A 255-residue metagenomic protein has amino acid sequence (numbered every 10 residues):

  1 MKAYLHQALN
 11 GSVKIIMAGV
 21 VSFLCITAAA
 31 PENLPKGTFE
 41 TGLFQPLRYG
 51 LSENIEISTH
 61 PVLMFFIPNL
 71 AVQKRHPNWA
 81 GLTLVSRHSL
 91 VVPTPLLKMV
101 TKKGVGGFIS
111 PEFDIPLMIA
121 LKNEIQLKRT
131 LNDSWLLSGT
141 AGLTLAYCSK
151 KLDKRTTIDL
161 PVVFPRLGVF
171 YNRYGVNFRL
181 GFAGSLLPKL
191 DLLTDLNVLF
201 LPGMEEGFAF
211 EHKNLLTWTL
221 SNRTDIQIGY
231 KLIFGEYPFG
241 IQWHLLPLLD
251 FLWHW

Functional and structural regions predicted by a protein language model:
M1-E32: Cleavable N-terminal export/targeting peptides
H6-L9, L90, N214: Compositionally biased, intrinsically disordered low-complexity segments enriched in polar/proline residues
A18-V21, T41-Q45, A183-L186, N222: Short hydrophobic/aromatic-rich motifs at helix boundaries and adjacent loops
L24-E40, H244, D250-L252: Outer-membrane beta-barrel biogenesis signature
P35-L47, L51-F65, L70-H76, L84-V91 (+4 more regions): Transmembrane beta-strand segments that form the barrel wall of outer-membrane beta-barrel proteins
N54-E56, L70-K74, M99-T101, L152-K154 (+2 more regions): Surface-exposed beta-strand edges and their flanking turn/coil or helix-capping segments
V62-F65, N69-K151, L186: Gram-negative (and chloroplast) outer-membrane scaffold detector with strong preference for beta-barrel transmembrane
I115-W255: Outer-membrane beta-barrel transmembrane domain signature
